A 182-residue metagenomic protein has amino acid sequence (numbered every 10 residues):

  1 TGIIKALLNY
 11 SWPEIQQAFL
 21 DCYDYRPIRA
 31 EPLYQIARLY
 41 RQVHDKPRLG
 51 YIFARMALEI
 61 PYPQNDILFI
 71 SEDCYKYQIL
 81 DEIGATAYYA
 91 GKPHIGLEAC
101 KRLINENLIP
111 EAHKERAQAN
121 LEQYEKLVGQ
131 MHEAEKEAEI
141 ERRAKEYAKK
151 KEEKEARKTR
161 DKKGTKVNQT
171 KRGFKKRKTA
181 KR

Functional and structural regions predicted by a protein language model:
L8-N9, V43-H44, A90: Structural motif corresponding to the intra-repeat A-B loop/turn of tetratricopeptide repeats
S11-W12, K46-P47, P93: TPR-repeat structural position
Q35, E82, A119-N120: "A position-specific structural signal for the A-helix of alpha-solenoid helical repeats
